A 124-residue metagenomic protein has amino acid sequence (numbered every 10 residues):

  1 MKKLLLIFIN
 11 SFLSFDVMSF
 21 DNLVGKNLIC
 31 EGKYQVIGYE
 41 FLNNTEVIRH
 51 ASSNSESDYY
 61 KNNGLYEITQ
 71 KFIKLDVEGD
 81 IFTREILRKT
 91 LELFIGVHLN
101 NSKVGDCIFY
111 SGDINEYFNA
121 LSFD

Functional and structural regions predicted by a protein language model:
M1-D21: Classical Sec-dependent N-terminal signal peptides that target proteins to the secretory pathway
N10, E46-R49, R84: Polar/charged side chains located within well-ordered beta-strands of beta-rich proteins
M18-V24, I95-S102: Secretory-pathway extracellular proteins and peptide precursors enriched for disulfide-bonded cysteines
N22-V36: Tryptophan-anchored aromatic micro-motifs
L23-V24, F41-T45, I68-Q70, I86-E92: A short, compositionally biased
Y34-L65, I95-L99: N-terminal glycine/threonine-rich, aromatic-flanked beta-hairpin/loop signature
S53-T90, L99-S102, D106: Contiguous, well-ordered beta-strand patches that form the walls/edges of small beta-barrel/beta-sandwich domains
N101-D124: C-terminal partner/receptor-binding element of secreted or periplasmic proteins
